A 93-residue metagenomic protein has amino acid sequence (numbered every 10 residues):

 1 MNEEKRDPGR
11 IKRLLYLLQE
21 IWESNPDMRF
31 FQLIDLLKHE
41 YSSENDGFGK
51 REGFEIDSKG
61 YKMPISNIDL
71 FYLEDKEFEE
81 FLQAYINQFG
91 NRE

Functional and structural regions predicted by a protein language model:
N2-M28: N-terminal acidic leader/helix
R13, I68-F71, E80: Intrinsic-disorder/low-complexity peptide segments enriched for small residues
L17, L36, F81-Y85: Charge-rich, solvent-exposed alpha-helical interaction surfaces
Q19-E20, Q32-H39: Short, hydrophobic/amphipathic alpha-helical patches that form generic packing surfaces within helical domains
E23-P26, K38, S42: Hydrophobic/aromatic-lined pockets within catalytic cores
F31, E40-D75: Acidic, low-complexity, intrinsically disordered interaction modules
Y85-E93: Low-complexity intrinsically disordered segments
